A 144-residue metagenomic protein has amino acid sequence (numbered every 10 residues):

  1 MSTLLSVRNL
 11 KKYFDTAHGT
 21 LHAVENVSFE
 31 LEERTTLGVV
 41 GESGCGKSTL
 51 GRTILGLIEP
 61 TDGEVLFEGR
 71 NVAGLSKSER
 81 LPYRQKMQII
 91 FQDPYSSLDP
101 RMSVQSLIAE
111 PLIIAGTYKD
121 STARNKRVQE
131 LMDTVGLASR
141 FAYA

Functional and structural regions predicted by a protein language model:
M1-A144: ABC transporter nucleotide-binding domains
